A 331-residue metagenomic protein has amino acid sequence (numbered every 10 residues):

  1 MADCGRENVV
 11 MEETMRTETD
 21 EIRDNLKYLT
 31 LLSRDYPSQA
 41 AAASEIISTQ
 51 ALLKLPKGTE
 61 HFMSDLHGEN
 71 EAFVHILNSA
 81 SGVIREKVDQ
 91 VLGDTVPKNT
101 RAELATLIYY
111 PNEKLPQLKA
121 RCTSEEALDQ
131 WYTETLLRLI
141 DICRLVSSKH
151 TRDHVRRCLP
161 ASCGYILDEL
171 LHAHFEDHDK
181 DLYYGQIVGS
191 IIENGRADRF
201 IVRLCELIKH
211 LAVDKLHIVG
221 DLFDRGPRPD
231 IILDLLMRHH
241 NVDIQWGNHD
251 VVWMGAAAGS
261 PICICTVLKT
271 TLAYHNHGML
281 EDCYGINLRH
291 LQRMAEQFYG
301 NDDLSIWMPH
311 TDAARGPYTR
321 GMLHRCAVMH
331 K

Functional and structural regions predicted by a protein language model:
D3-K331: Feature recognizes metal-dependent phosphohydrolase scaffolds
